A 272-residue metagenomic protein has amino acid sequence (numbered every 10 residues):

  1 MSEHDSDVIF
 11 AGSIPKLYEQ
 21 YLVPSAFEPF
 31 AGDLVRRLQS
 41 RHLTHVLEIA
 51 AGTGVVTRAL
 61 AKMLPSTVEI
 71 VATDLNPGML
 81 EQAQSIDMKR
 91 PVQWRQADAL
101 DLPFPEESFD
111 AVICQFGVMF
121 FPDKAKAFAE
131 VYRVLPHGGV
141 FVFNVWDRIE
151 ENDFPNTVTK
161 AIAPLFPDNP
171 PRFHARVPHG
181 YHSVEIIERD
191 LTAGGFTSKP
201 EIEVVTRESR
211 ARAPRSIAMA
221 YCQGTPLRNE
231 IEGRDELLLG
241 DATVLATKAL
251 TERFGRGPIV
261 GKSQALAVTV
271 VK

Functional and structural regions predicted by a protein language model:
M1-T44, V55-A59, M63, M79-I86 (+2 more regions): Conserved class I S-adenosyl-L-methionine
E3, D7, P15, T53-V55 (+1 more regions): Conserved Class I S-adenosyl-L-methionine
Q39, P65, D87-M88, P122 (+1 more regions): Short conserved AdoMet
H45-L102, A111, K126: Class I SAM-dependent methyltransferase SAM/SAH-binding core
A61-L64, D87, I162, L191 (+2 more regions): Conserved hydrophobic residues forming the short capping helix/wall of the S-adenosyl-L-methionine
F104-E106: Short amphipathic alpha-helix with an adjacent loop that forms part of the alpha/beta core around
D110-K124, D147: A short SAM/SAH-binding and catalytic strip from SAM-dependent methyltransferases
A125-K126, Y132-R212, R228: Conserved catalytic/acceptor-binding region of the Class I
